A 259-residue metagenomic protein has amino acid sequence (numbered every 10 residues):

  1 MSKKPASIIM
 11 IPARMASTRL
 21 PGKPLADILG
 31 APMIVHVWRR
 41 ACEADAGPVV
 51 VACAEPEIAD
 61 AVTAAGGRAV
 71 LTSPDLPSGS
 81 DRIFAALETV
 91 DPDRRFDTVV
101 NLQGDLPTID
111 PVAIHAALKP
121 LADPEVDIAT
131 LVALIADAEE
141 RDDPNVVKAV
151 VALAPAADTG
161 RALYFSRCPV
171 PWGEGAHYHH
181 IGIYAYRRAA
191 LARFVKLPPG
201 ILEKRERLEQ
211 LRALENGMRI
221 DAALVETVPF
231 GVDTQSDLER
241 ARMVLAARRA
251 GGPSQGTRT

Functional and structural regions predicted by a protein language model:
S2, G175-T259: Conserved alpha/beta core of the MobA/IspD/sugar-nucleotide pyrophosphorylase nucleotidyltransferase superfamily
K3-C53: N-terminal glycine-rich phosphate-binding loop and ensuing alpha1 helix
I9, V49-V51, V99, A129 (+2 more regions): Hydrophobic/aromatic residues located in beta-strands of well-ordered beta-sheets within soluble catalytic
A46, R94-F96, D123-D127, M218: Short, high-confidence coil segments that cap the C-terminus of an alpha-helix and link into the following beta-strand
V50, P56-A116: Short phosphate-binding loop-to-helix
C53-A54, I109, Y186, D233: A conserved hydrophobic position in a structured secondary element of the catalytic/binding core that shapes
I109-G200: Conserved core of the sugar-phosphate nucleotidyltransferase
